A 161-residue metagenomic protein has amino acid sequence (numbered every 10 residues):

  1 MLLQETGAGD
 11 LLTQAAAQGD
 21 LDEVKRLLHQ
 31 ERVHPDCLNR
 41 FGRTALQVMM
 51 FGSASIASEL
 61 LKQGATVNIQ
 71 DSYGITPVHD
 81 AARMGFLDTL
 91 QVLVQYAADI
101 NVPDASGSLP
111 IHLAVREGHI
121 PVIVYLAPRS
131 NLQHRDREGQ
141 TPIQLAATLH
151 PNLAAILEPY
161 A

Functional and structural regions predicted by a protein language model:
M1-E31, D36, R40-R43, P159: Intrinsically disordered, low-complexity regulatory segments in ankyrin-centric signaling systems
M1-L11, P128-A161: Ankyrin-repeat-protein effector appendages
G7, R40-F41, S72-Y73, A105-S106 (+1 more regions): Ankyrin repeat start-site detector
Q14-G19, V48-S53, D80-F86, L113-H119 (+1 more regions): Ankyrin repeat A-helix N-terminal signature
E23, S55-I56, D88-T89, P121-V122 (+1 more regions): Conserved ankyrin/ankyrin-like repeat signature
L28-V33, S58-T66, Q91-A98, V124-N131 (+1 more regions): Ankyrin repeat domain, specifically the short helix-to-loop turn at the C-terminus of the second helix of each repeat
P35-L38, I69-Q70, V102-P103, H134-R135: Ankyrin repeat boundary signal
